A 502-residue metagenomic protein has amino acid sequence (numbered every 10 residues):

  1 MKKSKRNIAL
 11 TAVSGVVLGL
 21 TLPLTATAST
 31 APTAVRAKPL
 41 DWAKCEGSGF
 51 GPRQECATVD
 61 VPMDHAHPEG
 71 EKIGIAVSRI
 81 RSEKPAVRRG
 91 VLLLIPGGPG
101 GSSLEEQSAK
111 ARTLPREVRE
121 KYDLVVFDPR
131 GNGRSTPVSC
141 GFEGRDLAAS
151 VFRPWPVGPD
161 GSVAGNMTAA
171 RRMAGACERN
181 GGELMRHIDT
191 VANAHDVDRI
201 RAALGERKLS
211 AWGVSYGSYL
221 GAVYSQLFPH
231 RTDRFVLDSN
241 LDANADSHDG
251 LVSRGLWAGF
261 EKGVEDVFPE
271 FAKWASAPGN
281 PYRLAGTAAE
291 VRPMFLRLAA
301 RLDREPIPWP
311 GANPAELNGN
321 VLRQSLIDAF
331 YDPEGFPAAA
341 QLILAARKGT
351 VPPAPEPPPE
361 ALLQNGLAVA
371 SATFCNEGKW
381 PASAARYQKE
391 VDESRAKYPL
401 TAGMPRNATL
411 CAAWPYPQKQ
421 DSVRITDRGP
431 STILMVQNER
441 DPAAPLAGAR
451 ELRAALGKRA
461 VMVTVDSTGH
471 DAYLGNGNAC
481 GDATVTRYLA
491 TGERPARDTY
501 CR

Functional and structural regions predicted by a protein language model:
M1-T30, V59, V197: Secretory targeting and sorting signals
P32-V321, A372-R502: Gly/Pro-rich cap/lid or specificity-loop segments adjacent to the active site
R297, R301, A329-D332, A345-G349 (+1 more regions): A short structural micro-motif
I307-R323, Y331-G335, E360-A368: Structural motif
L342-I343, V485: Generic hydrophobic alpha-helical segments
I343-G378, A382-A385: Long, low-complexity segments enriched in small/aliphatic residues
